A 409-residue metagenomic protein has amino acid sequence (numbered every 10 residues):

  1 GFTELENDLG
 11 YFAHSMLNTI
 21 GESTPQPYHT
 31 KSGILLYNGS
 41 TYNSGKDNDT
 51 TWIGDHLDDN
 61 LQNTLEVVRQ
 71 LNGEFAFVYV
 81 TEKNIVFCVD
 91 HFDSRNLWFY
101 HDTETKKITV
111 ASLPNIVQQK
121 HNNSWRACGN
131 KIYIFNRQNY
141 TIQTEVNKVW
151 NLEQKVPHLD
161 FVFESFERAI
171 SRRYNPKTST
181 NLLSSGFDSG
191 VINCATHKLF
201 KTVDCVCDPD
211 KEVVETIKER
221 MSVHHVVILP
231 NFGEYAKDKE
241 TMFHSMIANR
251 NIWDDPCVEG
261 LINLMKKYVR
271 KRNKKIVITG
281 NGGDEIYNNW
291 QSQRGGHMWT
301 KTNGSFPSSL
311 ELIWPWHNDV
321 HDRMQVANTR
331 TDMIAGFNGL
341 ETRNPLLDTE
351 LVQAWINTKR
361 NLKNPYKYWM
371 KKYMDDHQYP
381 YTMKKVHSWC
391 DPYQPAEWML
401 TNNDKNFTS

Functional and structural regions predicted by a protein language model:
G1-M242: Cysteine-centered catalytic environments shared across enzyme families
F12, S23, A335, G339-T342 (+1 more regions): Residue-level signal for pocket-adjacent positions within structured domains
N151-Y379, C390-D404: ATP-dependent adenylate-handling active sites, centered on carboxylate activation for C-N bond formation
P380-V386: Conserved S-adenosyl-L-methionine
S409: Acidic, carboxylate-rich catalytic segments that either coordinate divalent cations
